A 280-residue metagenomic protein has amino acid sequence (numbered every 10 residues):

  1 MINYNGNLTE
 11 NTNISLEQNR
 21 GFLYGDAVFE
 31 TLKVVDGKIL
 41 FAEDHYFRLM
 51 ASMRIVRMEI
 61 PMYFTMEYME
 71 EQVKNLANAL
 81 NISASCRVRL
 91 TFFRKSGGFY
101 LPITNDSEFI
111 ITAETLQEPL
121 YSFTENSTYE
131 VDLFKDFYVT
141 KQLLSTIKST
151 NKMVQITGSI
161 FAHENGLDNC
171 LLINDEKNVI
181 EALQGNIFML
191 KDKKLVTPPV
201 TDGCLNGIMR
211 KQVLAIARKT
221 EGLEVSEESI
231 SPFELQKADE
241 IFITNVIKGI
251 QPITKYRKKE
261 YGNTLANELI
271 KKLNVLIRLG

Functional and structural regions predicted by a protein language model:
M1-N75, G98-G280: Helix-start/capping segments and mature chain N-termini
A79-F93, F99: Ordered, amphipathic secondary-structure segments that act as subunit-interaction surfaces in large macromolecular
